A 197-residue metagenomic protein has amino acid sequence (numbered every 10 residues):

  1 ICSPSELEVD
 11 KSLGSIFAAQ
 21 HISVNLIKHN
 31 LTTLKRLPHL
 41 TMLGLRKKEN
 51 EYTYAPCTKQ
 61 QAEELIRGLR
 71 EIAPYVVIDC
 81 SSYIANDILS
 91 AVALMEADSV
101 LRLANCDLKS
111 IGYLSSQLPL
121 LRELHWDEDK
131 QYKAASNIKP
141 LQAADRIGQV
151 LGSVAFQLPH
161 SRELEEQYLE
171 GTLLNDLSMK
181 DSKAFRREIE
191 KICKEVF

Functional and structural regions predicted by a protein language model:
I1-M42: Phosphate-binding loop that captures ATP/GTP phosphates
L43-P56, A62-I88: Switch II (G3) loop of P-loop NTPases
G44-L45, V77-D79, L101-C106, Y132-N137: Conserved beta-strand segments of the P-loop GTPase G domain that flank and frequently precede/overlap
E71, D87-D107: Inter-motif core of Ras-like GTPase G domains
Y75, S99, S153-F156: Well-ordered beta-strand positions
L120-E128: Arginine/glycine-rich "motif VI" loop of SF2 helicases in the C-terminal RecA-like domain
A135-S178: Beta-strand-loop-alpha "switch" segments that mediate conformational coupling across diverse proteins
E170-F197: NTP-binding/hydrolysis catalytic cores, primarily Walker-type P-loop NTPases
